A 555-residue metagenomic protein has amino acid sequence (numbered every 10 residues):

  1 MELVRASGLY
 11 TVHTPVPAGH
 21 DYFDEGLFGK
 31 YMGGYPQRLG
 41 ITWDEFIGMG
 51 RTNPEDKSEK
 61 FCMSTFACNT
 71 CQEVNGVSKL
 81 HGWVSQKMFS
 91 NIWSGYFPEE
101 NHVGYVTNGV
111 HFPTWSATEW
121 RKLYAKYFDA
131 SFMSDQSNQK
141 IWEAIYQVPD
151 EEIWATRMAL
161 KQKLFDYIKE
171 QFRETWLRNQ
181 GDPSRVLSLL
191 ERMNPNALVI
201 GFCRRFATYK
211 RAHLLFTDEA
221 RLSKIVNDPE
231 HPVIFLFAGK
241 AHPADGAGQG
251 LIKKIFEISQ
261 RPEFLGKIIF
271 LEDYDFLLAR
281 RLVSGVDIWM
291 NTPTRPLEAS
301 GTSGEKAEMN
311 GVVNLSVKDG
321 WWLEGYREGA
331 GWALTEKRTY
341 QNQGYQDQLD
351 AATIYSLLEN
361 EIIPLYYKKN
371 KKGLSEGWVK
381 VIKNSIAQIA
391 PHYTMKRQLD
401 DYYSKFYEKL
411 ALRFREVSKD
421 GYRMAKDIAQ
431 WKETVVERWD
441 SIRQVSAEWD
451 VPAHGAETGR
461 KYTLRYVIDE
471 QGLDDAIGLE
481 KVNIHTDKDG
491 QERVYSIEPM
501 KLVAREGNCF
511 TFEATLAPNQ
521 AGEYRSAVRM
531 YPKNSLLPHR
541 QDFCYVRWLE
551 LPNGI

Functional and structural regions predicted by a protein language model:
M1-I555: Catalytic cores of carbohydrate-active enzymes across secretory and cytosolic contexts
